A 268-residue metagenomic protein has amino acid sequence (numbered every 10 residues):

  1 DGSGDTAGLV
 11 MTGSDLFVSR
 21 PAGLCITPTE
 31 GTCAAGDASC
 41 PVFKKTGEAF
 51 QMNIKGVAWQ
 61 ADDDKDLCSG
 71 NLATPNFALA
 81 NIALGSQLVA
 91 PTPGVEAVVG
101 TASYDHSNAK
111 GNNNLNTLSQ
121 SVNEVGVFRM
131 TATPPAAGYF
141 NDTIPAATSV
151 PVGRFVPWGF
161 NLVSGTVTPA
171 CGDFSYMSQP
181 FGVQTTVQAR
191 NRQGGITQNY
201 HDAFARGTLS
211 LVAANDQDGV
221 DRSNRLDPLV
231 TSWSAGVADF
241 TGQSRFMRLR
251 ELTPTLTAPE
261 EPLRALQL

Functional and structural regions predicted by a protein language model:
D1-L268: Core sequence-specific DNA-binding domains of diverse transcription factors
